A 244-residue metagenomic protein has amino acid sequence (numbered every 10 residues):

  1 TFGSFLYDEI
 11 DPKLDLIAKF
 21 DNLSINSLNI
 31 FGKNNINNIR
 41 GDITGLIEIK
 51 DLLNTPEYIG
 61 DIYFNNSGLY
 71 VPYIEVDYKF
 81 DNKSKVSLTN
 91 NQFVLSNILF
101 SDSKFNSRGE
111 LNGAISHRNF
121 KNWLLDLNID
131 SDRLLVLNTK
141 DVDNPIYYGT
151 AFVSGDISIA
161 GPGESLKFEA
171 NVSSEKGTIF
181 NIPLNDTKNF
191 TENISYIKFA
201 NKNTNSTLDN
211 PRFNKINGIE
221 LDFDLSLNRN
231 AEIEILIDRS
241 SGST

Functional and structural regions predicted by a protein language model:
T1-L46, N54-S154, P162-T244: Interface amphipathic segments
